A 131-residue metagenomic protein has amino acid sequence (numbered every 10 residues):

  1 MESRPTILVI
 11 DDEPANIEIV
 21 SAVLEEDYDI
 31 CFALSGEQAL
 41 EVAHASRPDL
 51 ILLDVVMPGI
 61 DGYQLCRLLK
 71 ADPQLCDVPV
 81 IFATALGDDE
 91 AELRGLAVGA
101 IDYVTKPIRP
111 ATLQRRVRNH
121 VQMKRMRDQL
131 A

Functional and structural regions predicted by a protein language model:
E2, P14-F32: Two-component/phosphorelay signaling modules centered on CheY-like receiver
F32-E41, G62: Helix N-cap/capping motif at the beta->alpha junctions
E41, Y63-C76: Short amphipathic alpha-helix used as the core "switch/output" element in two-component signaling
S46-V55: Active-site beta3 strand of CheY-like receiver
M57, G95: Receiver (REC) domain active-site loop signature in two-component systems and cognate sites in sensor histidine kinases
P58-G59, C76, D88, K106: The feature encodes the CheY-like receiver
